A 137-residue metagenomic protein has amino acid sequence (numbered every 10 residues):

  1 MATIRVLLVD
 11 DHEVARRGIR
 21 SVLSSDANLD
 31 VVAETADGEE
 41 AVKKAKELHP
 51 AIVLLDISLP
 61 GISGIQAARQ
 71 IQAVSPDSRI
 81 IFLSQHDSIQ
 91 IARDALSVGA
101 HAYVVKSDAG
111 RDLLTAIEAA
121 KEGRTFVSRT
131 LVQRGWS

Functional and structural regions predicted by a protein language model:
D10, D56, S84: Active-site residues of response regulator receiver
A15, P60, S84: The feature encodes the CheY-like receiver
E34-I52: Acidic, metal-coordinating helix/loop segments flanking the phosphotransfer/catalytic sites of two-component signaling
D37-E40, S63-Q66, D87: Acidic catalytic/metal-coordinating carboxylates
K43, I65-D77: Short amphipathic alpha-helix used as the core "switch/output" element in two-component signaling
A51, I57-S58: The short loop immediately C-terminal to the conserved phospho-acceptor aspartate in CheY-like receiver
D77-D87: A short, hydrophobic beta-strand element within the central beta-sheet of small alpha/beta folds
Q90-S97, H101-S137: Short, flexible helix-to-coil linker/hinge segments that flank and couple to helix-turn-helix
